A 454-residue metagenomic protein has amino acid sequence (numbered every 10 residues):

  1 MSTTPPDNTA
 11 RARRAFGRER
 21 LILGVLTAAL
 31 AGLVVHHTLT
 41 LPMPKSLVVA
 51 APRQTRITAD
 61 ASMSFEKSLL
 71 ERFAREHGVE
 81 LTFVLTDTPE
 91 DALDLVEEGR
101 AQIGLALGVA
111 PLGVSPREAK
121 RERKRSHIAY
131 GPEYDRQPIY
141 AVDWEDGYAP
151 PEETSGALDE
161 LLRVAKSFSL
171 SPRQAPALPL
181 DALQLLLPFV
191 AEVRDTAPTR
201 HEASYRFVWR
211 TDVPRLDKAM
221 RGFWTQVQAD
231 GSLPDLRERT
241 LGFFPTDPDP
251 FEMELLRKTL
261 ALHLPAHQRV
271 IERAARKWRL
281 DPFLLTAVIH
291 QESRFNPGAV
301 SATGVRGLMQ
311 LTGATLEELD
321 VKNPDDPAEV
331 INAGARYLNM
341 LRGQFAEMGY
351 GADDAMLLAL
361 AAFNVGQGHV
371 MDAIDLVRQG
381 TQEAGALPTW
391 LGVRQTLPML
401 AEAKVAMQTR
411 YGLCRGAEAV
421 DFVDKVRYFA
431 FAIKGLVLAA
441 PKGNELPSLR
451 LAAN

Functional and structural regions predicted by a protein language model:
M1-F16: N-terminal Lys/Arg-rich, disordered targeting/topogenic segments
E19-R20, H37, S64-E76, V142-S167 (+4 more regions): Extended ligand-binding regions for polar small-molecule ligands
E19-T27, L41-V109, G156-L162, M220: Extracytoplasmic small-molecule ligand-binding "clamshell" domains of the periplasmic binding protein/Venus flytrap
P44-S46, A51-Q54, E122-G147, L183-G222 (+2 more regions): Periplasmic-binding protein-like
K67, E71, R75, V84-Y148 (+5 more regions): Acidic, polar ligand-binding/catalytic clefts
P198, Y205-W209, K218-A219, L357-A432: Catalytic and substrate-binding regions of cell-wall glycan-acting enzymes that process beta-1,4-linked
F244-F295, A328-I331, F345-G349, L438 (+1 more regions): Export/targeting segments at the very N-terminus of extracytoplasmic proteins
G298-K322, A328-M340, V426: Substrate-binding/active-site groove segments that recognize and process beta-1,4-linked N-acetyl-hexosamine
